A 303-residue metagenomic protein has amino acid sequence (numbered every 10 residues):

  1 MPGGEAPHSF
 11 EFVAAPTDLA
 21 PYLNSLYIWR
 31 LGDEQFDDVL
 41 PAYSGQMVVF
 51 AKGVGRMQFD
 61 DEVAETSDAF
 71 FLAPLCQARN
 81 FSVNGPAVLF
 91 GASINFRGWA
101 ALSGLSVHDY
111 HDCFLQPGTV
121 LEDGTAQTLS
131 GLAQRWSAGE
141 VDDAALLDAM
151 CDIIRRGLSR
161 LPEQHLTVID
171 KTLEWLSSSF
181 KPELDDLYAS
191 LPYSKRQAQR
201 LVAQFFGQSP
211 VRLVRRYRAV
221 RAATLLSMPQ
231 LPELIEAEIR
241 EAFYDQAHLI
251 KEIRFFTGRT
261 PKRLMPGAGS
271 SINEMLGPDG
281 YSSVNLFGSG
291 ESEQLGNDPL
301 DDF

Functional and structural regions predicted by a protein language model:
M1-D170, L176-D185, L191-K195, S209 (+3 more regions): Alpha-helical bundle regulatory/interaction domains
V202-Q208, E252-K262: A secondary-structure capping/hinge motif
R215: Short, conserved glycine- and acidic-residue-centered signature motifs in active-site or ligand-binding loops
